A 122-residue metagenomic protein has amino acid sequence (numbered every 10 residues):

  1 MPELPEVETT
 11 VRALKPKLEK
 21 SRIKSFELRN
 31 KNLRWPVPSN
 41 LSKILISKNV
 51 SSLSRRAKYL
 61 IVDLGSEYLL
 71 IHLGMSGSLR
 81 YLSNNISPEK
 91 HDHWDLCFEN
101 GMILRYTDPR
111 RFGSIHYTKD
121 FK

Functional and structural regions predicted by a protein language model:
M1-K122: Structured catalytic/nucleic-acid-binding cores of DNA maintenance enzymes
